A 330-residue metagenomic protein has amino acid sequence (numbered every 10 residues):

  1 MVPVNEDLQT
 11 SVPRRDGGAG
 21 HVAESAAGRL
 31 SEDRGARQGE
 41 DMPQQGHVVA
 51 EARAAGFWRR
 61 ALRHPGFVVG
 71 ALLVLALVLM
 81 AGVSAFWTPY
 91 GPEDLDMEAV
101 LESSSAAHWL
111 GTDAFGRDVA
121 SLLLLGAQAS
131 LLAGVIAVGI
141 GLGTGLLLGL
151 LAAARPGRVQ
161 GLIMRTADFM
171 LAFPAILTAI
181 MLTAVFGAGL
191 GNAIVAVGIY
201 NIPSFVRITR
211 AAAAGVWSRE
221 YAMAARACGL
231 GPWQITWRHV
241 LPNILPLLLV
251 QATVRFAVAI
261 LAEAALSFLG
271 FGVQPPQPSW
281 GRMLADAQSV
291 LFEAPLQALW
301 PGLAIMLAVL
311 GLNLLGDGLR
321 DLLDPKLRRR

Functional and structural regions predicted by a protein language model:
M1-L72, L314-R330: Transmembrane alpha-helical segments of polytopic membrane transport and secretion proteins
N5-P13, L72, A76, M80-F115 (+1 more regions): Hydrophobic alpha-helical transmembrane segments of membrane transport/permease proteins and related membrane-embedded
A71-G91, G126, R165-G189, G198 (+1 more regions): Membrane-water interface segments at the C-terminal ends of transmembrane alpha-helices in multi-pass inner-membrane
W109, D113, V119, G143 (+4 more regions): Generic hydrophobic transmembrane alpha-helix motif, especially the helices
V119-L151: Transmembrane alpha-helix signature in integral membrane proteins
L171, L182-V185, V197, A212-A213 (+2 more regions): Glycine-rich helix-loop "coupling/hinge" segments at transmembrane-helix boundaries in multipass transporters
I199-Y200, P246-F256, P295-R330: C-terminal transmembrane helix and the adjacent membrane-cytosol boundary/short C-terminal tail of inner/organellar
